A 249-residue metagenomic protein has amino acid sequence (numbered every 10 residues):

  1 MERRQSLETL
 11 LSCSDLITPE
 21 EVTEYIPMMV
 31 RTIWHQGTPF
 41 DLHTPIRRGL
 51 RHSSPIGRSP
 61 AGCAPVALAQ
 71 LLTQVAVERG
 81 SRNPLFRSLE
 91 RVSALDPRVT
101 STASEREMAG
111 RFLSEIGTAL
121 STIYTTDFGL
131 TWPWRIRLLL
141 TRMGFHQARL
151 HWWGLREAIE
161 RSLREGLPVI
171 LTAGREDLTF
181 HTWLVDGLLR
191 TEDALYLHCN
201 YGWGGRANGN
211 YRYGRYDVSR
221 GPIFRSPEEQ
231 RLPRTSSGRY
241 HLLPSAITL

Functional and structural regions predicted by a protein language model:
M1-T125: Active-site-adjacent structural segments surrounding the nucleophilic cysteine of cysteine proteases and isopeptidases
E8, R31, G129-T131, R149 (+1 more regions): Intrinsically disordered regions, especially transient/low-confidence alpha-helical propensity segments and coil-helix
D15, G37, G49, G57 (+15 more regions): Residue-identity detector for glycine
F40, F86, F112, F128 (+5 more regions): Phenylalanine-focused residue identity feature
A61-P65, A69-T73, A103-L189: Predominantly the structural core of cysteine protease catalytic domains
P65, R82-R87, R91, L130-I136 (+3 more regions): Alpha-helix initiation/capping motif
L150-L249: Active-site signature of cysteine proteases
